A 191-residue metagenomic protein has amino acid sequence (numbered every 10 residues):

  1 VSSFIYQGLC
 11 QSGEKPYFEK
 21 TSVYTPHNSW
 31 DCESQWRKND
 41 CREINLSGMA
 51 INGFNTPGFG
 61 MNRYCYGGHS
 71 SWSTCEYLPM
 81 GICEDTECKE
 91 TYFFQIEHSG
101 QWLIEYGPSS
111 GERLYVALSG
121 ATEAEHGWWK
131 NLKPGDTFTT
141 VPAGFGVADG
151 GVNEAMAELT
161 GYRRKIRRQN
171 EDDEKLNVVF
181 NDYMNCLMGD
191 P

Functional and structural regions predicted by a protein language model:
V1-S110, H126: Polysaccharide-binding surfaces and accessory modules of carbohydrate-active proteins
Y6, S99, A143-F145, Y183-N185: Active-site beta-loop-alpha junctions enriched in small/polar residues
T91, T137, N177: A residue-level signal for beta-strand positions that form part of recognition/binding surfaces within mature
E112-V116, D182-N185: Short, basic, glycine/proline-bearing loop/turn elements
L114-A124: Short, structured beta-strand/loop micro-motifs enriched in basic residues and often containing a Trp
K130-D149: Short Pro-Gly-centered flexible turn/kink motifs
G146-E158: Short, Lys/Arg- and Gly-enriched loop/turn segments at beta-strand edges
A157-P191: An acidic-aromatic substrate-binding cleft motif
